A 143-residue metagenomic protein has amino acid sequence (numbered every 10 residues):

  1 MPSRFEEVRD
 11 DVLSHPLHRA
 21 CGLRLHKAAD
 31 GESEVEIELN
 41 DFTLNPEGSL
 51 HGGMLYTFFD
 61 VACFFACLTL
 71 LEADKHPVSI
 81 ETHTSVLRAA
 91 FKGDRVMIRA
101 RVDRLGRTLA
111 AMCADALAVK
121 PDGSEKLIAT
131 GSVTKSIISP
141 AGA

Functional and structural regions predicted by a protein language model:
M1-E36, N40-F42: Non-catalytic linker/capping segments at the edges of enzyme domains
M1-S3, A90-K92, M97, R101-A143: HotDog/MaoC-like acyl-thioester-processing domains
L13, H18, E38-F64: Hot-dog-fold acyl-thioester-processing enzymes
R19-C21, G31-S33, G52, H76-T82 (+3 more regions): A generic structural signal for short beta-strands and their flanking turns/coil linkers
I37-L39, V86, I137: Hydrophobic residues in beta-strands and at strand termini
L50, F64-M97, V102: Hydrophobic beta-strand-centered segment that forms part of the acyl-chain substrate-binding groove
